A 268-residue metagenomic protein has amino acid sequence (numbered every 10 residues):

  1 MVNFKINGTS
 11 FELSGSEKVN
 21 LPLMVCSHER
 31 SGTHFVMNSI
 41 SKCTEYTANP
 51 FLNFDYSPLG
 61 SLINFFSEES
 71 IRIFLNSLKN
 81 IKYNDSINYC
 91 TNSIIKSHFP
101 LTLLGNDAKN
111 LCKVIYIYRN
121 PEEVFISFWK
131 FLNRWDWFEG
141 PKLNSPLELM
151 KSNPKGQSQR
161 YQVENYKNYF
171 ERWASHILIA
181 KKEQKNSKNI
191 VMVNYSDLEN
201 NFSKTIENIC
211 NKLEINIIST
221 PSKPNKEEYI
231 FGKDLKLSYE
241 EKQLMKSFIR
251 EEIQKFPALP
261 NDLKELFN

Functional and structural regions predicted by a protein language model:
M1-I87, N225-Y229: PAPS-dependent sulfotransferase catalytic core
M1-L23, N133-D136, P146-L147, K155-K167 (+3 more regions): PAPS-dependent sulfotransferases, especially Golgi type II membrane carbohydrate sulfotransferases
V25-H28, I95-H98, I117-R119, N194-Y195: Short His-Asn-centered micro-motif
G32-Y46, M192-I217: PAPS/PAP-binding and catalytic site of the sulfotransferase fold
N84-L104: Glycine-rich phosphate-binding loop used to anchor ATP phosphates in small-molecule kinases, encompassing both
L101, N120-V124, L198-E199: Conserved nucleotide-binding/hydrolysis micro-motifs of P-loop NTPases
K109-K113, N186-I190: Short glycine-/polar-rich loops that comprise or flank the Walker A/P-loop and associated switch/sensor motifs
N110-K130: Conserved phosphate-donor/acceptor-positioning beta-strand/loop module used by diverse small-molecule
